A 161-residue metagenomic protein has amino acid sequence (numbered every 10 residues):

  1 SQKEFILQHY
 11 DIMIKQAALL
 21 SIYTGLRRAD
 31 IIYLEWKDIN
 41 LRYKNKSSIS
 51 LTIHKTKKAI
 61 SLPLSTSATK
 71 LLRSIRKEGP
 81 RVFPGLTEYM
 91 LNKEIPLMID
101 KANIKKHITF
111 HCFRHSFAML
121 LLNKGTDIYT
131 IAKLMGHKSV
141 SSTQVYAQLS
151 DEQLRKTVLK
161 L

Functional and structural regions predicted by a protein language model:
S1-R28, I32: Basic, Lys/Arg- and aromatic-enriched nucleic-acid-binding interface segment
K3, M13-K15, E88, N92 (+1 more regions): Short, leucine-enriched amphipathic alpha-helices that occur as contiguous helical runs
F5, I60-T66, K70, S74 (+1 more regions): DNA/chromatin major-groove-contacting recognition/catalytic segments
Q8, Y33, L41, V145-Q148: Phosphate-coordinating loops and pocket residues in cytosolic domains that bind phosphorylated ligands
H9-D11, L20, I53, F110-H111 (+1 more regions): Residue-level marker of regulatory loop/turn positions in helix-turn-helix DNA-binding domains and in histidine
Q16-L19, Y23, D30, L97-D100 (+3 more regions): C-terminal catalytic core of tyrosine-transesterase DNA break-rejoin enzymes
I53-K57, E88, M135, S139-K160: Catalytic-site neighborhood detector that most strongly recognizes the C-terminal catalytic loop/helix of tyrosine
H54-L97: C-terminal catalytic core of Y-nucleophile DNA break-rejoin enzymes
